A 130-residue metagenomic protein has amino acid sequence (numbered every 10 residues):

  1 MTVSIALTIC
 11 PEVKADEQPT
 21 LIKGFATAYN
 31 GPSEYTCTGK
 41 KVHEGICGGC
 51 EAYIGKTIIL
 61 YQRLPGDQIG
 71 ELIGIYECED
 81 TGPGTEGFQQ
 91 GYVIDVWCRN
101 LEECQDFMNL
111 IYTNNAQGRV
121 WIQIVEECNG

Functional and structural regions predicted by a protein language model:
M1-T8: Bacterial N-terminal signal peptides
V13-G130: Solvent-exposed, well-ordered loop and adjacent helix/strand elements within mature globular domains that form
